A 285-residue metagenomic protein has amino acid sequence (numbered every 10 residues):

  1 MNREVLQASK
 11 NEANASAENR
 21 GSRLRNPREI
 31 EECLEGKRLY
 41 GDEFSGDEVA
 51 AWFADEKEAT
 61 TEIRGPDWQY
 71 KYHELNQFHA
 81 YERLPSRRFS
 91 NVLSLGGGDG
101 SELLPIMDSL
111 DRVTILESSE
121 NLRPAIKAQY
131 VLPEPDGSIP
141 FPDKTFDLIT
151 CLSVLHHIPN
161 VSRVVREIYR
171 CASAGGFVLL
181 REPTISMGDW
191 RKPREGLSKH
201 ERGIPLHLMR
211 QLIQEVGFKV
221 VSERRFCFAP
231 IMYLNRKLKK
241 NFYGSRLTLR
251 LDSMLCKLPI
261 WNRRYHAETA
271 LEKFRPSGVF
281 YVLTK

Functional and structural regions predicted by a protein language model:
M1-E62: N-terminal, positively charged/glycine-rich alpha-helical extensions of SAM-dependent methyltransferases
N2-S9, Y130, F228-K285: A C-terminal cap/extension of S-adenosyl-L-methionine-dependent methyltransferases that defines the acceptor-substrate
W68-S90: Conserved alpha-helix/loop element of class I SAM-dependent methyltransferases that forms part of the SAM/SAH-binding
L93-S138: Class I SAM-dependent methyltransferase SAM/SAH-binding core
T150: A conserved beta-strand element that flanks and buttresses the S-adenosyl-L-methionine
S162-F177: A short glycine-rich, Lys/Arg-flanked "PGG" loop and its adjoining helix->strand segment in the class I
F177-G203: Conserved class I S-adenosyl-L-methionine
E201-G217, S222-E223: Short alpha-helix
